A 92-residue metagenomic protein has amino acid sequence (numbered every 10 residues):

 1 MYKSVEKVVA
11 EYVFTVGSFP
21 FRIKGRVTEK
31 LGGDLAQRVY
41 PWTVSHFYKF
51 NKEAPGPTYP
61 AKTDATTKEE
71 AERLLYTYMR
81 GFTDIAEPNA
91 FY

Functional and structural regions predicted by a protein language model:
M1-K24: Negatively charged, low-complexity tracts enriched in Asp/Glu with abundant Ser/Thr
K7-E11, T15, G33, E72-Y76: Short amphipathic alpha-helical "recognition" segments used for binding
G17, T28-K30, S45, Y76-T77: A structural detector for beta-sheet-dominated domains
K24-D34: Short amphipathic beta-strand and strand-loop transition segments with alternating hydrophobic
L31, W42-T43, G81, A86: Intrinsic disorder/low-complexity signature
G32-T58: Short aromatic-glycine-(Arg/Gly/Cys) micro-motifs in beta-strand/loop hairpins
Y48-Y92: Mixed-charge, Lys/Arg-enriched low-complexity segments
